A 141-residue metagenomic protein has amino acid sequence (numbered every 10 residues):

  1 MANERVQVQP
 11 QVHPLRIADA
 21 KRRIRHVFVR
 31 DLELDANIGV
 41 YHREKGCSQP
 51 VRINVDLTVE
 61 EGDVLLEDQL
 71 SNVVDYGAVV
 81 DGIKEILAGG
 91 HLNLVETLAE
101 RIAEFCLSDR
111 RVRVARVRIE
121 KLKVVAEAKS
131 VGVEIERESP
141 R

Functional and structural regions predicted by a protein language model:
M1-R141: N-terminal, polar/charged subdomain of small-to-medium soluble alpha/beta proteins
